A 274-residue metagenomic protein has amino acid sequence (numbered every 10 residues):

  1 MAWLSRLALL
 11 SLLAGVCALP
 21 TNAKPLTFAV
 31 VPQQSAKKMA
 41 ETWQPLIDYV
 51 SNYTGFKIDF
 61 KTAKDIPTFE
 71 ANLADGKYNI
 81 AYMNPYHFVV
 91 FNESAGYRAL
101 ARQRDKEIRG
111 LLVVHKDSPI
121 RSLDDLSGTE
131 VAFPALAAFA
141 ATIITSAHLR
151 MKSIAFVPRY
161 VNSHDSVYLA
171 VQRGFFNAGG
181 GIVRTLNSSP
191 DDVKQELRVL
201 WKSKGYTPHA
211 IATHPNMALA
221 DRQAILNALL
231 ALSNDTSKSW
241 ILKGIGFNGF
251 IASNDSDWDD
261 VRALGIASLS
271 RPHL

Functional and structural regions predicted by a protein language model:
L7-V16: Bacterial N-terminal signal peptides
A18-P20: N-terminal signal peptide c-region/cleavage motif recognized by signal peptidases
A23-H87: Extracytoplasmic small-molecule ligand-binding "clamshell" domains of the periplasmic binding protein/Venus flytrap
L26-Q33, M39, D124-A141: Short loop->beta-strand "edge-of-pocket" segments that line small-molecule binding or catalytic clefts across diverse
L26-V30, Q34-P45, A212-T213, M217-L274: An extracytoplasmic/periplasmic, membrane-proximal ligand-sensing/linker region
P67-A81, S94-A95, D124, D165-G180 (+1 more regions): Short helices/loops that flank or line small-molecule/ion binding pockets
A99-S122, A210-H214: Hydrophobic/proline-rich hinge and linker segments of small-molecule sensing/allosteric domains, predominantly
S118, T129-A220: Pocket-lining segment of extracytoplasmic ligand-binding domains
